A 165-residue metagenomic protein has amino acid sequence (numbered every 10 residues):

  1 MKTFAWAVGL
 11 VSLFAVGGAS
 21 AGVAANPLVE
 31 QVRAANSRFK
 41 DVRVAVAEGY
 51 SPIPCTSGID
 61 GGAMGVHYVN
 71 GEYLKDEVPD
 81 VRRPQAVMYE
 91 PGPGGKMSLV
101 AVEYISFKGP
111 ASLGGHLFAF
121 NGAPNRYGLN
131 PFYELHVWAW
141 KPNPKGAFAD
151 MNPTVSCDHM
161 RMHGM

Functional and structural regions predicted by a protein language model:
M1-A5: Positively charged n-region of N-terminal signal peptides that target proteins for export
A7-A15: Bacterial N-terminal signal peptides
A15-V23: Bacterial Sec-dependent signal peptides at the C-terminal "C-region" and cleavage site
G22-M165: Primary mode marks residue(s) on the alpha4-beta5-alpha5 output face of response regulator receiver
